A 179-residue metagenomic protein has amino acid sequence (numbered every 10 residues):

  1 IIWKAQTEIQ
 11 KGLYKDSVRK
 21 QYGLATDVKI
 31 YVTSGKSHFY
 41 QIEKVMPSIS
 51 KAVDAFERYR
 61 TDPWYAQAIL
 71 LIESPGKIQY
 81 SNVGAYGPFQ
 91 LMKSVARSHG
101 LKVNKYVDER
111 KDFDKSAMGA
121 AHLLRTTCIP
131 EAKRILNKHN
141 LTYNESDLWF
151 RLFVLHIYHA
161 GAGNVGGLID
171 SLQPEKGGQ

Functional and structural regions predicted by a protein language model:
I1-S50: An acidic, Gly/Ser/Thr/Pro-rich helix-cap/linker signature
H38-E57, S98-D170: Alpha-helical segment that forms one wall of the substrate-binding/catalytic cleft in peptidoglycan-active domains
T61, I72-P75, S94-A96: Solvent-exposed coil/turn segments that connect beta secondary-structure elements in extracytoplasmic/periplasmic
T61-A66, V83-Y86, W149: Extracytoplasmic
A66-E73, V154-Y158: Short alpha-helical scaffolding segments that buttress acidic/His motifs in well-ordered protein cores
Q79-G84, G167-L172: Short, solvent-exposed loop/turn and secondary-structure capping segments
S81-G100: Short, surface-exposed glycine/acidic/tryptophan-bearing loops
R97-S98, P174-G178: Active-site substrate-binding loop specific to GH73 endo-beta-N-acetylglucosaminidase modules in bacterial autolysins
